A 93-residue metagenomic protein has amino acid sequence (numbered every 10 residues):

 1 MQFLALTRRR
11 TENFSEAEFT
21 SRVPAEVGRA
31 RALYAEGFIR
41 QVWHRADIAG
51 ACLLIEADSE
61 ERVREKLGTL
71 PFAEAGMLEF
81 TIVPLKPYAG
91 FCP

Functional and structural regions predicted by a protein language model:
M1-P93: Conserved, structured core segments of small domains
